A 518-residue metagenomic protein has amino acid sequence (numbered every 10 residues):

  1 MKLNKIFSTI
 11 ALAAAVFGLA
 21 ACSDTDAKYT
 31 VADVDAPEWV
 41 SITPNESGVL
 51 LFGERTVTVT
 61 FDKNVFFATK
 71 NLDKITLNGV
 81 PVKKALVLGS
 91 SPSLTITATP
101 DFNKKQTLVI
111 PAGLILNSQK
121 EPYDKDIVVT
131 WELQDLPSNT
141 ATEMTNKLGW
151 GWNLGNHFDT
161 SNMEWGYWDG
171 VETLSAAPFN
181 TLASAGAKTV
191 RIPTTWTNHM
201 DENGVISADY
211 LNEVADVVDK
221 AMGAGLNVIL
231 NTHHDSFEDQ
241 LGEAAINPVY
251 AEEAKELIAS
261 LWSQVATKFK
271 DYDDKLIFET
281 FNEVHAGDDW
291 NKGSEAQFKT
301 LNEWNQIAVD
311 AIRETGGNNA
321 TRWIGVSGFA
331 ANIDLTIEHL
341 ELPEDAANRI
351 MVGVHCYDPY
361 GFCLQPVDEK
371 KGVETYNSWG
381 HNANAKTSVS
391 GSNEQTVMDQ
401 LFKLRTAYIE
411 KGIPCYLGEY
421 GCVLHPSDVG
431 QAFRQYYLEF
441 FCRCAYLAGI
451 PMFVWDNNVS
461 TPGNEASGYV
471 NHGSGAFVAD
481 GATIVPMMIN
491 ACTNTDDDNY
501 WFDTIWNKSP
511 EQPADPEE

Functional and structural regions predicted by a protein language model:
G18-A21: C-terminal motif of bacterial Sec signal peptides marking the signal peptidase cleavage site
T25-E46, A112-L136: Acidic, Ser/Thr/Gly/Pro-rich low-complexity segments and short DxT(G/T)-type signature motifs
G53-L86, G113, V129-T130: Short, surface-exposed alpha-helix to beta-strand junction/turn motifs within ectodomains of secreted and cell-envelope
D135-T189, G204, A514-E517: N-terminal carbohydrate-binding accessory modules
L154-L174, E202-I206, I246-Y250, G361-E394: Acidic/histidine-rich helix-loop elements that form or flank divalent-metal/phosphate-binding sites at the catalytic
G170-K188, I206-T232, L241-T280, L301-G316: An active-site-proximal structural segment forming one wall of the substrate-binding cleft that immediately precedes
E256-G391, F402-C422, L447-I450: Active-site region of glycoside hydrolase catalytic domains
S427-E518: Aromatic-rich peripheral "rim/lid" segments of glycoside hydrolase catalytic domains that contact and position glycan
